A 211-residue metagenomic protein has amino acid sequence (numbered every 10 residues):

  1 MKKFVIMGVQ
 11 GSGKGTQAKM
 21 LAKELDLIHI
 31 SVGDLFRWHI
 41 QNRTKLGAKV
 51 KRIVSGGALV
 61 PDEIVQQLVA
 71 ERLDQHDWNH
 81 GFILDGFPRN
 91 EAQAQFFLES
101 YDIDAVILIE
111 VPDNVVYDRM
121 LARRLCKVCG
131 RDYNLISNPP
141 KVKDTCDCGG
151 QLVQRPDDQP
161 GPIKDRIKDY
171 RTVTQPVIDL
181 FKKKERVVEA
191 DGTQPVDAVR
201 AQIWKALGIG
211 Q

Functional and structural regions predicted by a protein language model:
I6: Hydrophobic anchor at the beta1->P-loop junction of P-loop NTPases
V9: P-loop (Walker A) phosphate-binding loop of NTP-binding proteins
K14: Conserved lysine of the Walker
I30-D102, P112, Y117, L121 (+3 more regions): ATP-dependent small-molecule kinase phosphotransfer cores that center on conserved nucleotide phosphate-binding segments
Y101-R123, S137-D147, A190: Conserved phosphate-donor/acceptor-positioning beta-strand/loop module used by diverse small-molecule
C129, D147-G149: Short Cys/His-rich metal-coordination motifs, predominantly Zn2+-binding knuckles/fingers
Q154-Q211: NTP-dependent small-molecule kinase module
